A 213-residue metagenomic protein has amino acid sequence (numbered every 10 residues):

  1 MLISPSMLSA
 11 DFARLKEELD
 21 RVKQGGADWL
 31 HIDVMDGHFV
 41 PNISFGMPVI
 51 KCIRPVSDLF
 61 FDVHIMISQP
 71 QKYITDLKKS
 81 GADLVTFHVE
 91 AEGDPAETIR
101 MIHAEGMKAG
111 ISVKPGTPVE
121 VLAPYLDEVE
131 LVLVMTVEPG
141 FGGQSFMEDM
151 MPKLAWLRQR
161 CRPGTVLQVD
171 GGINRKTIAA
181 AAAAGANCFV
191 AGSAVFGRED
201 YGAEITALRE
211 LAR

Functional and structural regions predicted by a protein language model:
M1-T86, A91-D94, M101, M107-A109 (+6 more regions): Conserved N-terminal beta1-alpha1 strand-loop-helix module at the mouth
K16-E17, R160, Q168, A181: Non-catalytic terminal and connector segments of soluble metabolic enzymes
D36-G37, V137-F141: A short, flexible beta-alpha/helix-coil linker loop
H88-E90, M135-E138, G192-S193: Short beta->alpha connector loops at strand-helix junctions that form conserved, small/polar/Pro-enriched
K108-S112, G116: Internal catalytic-core helix/loop-beta-alpha segment that presents or stabilizes conserved functional determinants
V132: Carboxylate-rich, divalent-cation-coordinating active-site regions
V169-G172, V190-A194: Glycine-rich beta-strand-to-loop/alpha-helix junction loops that act as flexible
G172-A184: Acidic, divalent-metal-coordinating active-site segment for phosphoryl/phosphodiester hydrolysis, typified by short
